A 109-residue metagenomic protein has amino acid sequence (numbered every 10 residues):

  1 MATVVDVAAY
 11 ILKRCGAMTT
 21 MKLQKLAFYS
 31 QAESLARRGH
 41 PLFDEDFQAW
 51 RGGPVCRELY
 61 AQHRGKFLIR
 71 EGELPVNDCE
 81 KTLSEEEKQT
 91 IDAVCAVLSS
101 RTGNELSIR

Functional and structural regions predicted by a protein language model:
M1-R109: Domain-edge interaction signal
